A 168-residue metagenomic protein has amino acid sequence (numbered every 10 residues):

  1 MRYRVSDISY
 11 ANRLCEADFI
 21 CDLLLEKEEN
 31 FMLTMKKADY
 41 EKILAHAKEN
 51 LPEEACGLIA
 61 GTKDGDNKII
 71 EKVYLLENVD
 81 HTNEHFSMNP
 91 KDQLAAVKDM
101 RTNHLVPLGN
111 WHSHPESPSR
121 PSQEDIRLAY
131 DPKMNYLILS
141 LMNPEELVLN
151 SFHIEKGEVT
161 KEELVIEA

Functional and structural regions predicted by a protein language model:
M1-R4, E16, E28-F31: Generic short amphipathic/hydrophobic targeting helices enriched at N-termini, encompassing Sec-type signal peptides
R2-S9, L23: Short polybasic linear motifs
E26-P107, E116-A168: Conserved beta-strand-loop surface patch within small alpha/beta domains used for substrate/adaptor or ligand engagement
S113: Short, well-ordered beta-to-alpha junction loops that form the rim of enzyme active sites and present histidine/acidic
